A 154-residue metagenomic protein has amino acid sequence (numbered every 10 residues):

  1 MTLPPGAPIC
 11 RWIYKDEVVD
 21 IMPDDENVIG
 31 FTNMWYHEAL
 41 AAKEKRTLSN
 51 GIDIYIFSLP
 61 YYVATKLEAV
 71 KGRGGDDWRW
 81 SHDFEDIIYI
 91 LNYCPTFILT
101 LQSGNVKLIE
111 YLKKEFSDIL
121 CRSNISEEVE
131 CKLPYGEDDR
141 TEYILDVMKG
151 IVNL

Functional and structural regions predicted by a protein language model:
M1-L154: Compositionally biased terminal segments of proteins
